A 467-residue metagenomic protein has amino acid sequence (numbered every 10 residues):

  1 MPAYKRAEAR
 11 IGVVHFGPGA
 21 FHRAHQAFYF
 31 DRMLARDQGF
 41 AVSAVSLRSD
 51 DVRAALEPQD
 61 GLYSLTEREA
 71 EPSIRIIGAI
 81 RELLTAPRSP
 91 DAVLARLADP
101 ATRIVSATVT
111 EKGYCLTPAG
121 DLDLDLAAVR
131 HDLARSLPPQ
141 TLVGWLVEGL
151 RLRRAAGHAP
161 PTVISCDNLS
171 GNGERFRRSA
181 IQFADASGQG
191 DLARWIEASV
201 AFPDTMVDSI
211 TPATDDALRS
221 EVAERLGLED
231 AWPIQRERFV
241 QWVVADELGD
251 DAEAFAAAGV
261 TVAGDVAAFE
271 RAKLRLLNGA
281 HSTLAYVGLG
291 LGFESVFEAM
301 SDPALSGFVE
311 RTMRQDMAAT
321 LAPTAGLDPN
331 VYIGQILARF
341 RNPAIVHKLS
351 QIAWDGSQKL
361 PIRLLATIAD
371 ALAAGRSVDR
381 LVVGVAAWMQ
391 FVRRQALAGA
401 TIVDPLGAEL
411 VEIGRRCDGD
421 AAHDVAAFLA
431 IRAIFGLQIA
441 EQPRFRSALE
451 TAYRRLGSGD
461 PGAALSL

Functional and structural regions predicted by a protein language model:
M1-L467: Substrate/ligand-engaging "lid" and interaction regions
